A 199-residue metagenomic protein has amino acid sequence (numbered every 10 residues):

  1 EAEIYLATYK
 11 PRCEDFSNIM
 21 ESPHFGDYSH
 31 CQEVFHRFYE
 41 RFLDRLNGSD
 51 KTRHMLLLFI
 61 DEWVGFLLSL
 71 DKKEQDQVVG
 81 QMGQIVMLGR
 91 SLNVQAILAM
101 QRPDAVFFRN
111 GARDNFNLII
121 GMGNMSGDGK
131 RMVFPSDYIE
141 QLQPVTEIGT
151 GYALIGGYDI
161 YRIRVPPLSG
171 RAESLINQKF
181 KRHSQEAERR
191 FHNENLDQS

Functional and structural regions predicted by a protein language model:
E1-L57, V64-M125, F134, Q141-Q143 (+1 more regions): P-loop NTPase catalytic phosphate-binding loop
L56-L58, Q198-S199: Gram-positive cell-envelope targeting signals
L98-D197: Conserved ATP-driven motor cores of ASCE-family P-loop NTPases powering translocation/secretion/packaging/pilus
